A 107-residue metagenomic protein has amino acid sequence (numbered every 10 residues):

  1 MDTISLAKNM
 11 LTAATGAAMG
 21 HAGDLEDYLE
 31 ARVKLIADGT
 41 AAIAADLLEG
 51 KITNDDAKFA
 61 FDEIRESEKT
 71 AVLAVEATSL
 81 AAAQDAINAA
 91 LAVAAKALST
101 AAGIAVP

Functional and structural regions predicted by a protein language model:
M1-P107: Cationic, hydrophobic amphipathic alpha-helical membrane-interacting segments
